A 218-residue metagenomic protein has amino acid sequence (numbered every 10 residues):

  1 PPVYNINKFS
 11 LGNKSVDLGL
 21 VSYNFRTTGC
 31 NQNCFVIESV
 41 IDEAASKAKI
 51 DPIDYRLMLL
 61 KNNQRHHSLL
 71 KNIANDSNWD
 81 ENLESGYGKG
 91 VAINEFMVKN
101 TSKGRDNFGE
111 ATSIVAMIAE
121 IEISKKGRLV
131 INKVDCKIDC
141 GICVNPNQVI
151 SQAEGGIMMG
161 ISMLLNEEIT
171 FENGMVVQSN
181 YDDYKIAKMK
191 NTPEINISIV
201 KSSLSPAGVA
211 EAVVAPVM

Functional and structural regions predicted by a protein language model:
P1-M218: Cofactor-binding beta-sheet edge motifs in enzyme active sites
